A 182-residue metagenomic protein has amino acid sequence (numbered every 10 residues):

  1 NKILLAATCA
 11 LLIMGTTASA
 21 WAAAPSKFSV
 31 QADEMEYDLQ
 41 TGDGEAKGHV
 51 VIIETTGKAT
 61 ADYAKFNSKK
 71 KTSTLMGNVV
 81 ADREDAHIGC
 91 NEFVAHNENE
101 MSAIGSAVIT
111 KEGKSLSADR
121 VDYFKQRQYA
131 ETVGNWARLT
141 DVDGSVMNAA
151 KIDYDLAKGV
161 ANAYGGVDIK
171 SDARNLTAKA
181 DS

Functional and structural regions predicted by a protein language model:
N1-S182: Mature-chain termini and adjacent capping regions
